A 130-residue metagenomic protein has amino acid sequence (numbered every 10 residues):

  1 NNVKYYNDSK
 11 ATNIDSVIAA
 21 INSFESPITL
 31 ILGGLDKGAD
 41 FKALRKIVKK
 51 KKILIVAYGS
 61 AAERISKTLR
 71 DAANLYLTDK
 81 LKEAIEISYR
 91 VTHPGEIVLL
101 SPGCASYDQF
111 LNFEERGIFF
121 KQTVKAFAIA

Functional and structural regions predicted by a protein language model:
N2-K4, S9-A130: ATP-dependent carboxylate-amine ligase
